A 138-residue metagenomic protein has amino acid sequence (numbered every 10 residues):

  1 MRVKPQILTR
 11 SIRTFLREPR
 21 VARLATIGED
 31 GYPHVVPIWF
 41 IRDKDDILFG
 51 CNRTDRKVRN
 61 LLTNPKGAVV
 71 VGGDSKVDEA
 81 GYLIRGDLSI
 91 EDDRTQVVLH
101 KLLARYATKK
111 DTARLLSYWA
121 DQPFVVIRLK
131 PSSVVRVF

Functional and structural regions predicted by a protein language model:
M1-E18: Extreme N-terminal tail/first-helix region
L8-S11, H34-V36, T54-R56, A113-L115: A generic local structural motif
E18-R23, K109-D111: Short Pro/Gly-enriched beta-strand edge/turn motifs at strand-loop
R20-R53, L61, A68-V71, G81-L83: Short beta-strand segments
V21, F124-V126: Short hydrophobic/aromatic beta-strand or adjacent loop that forms the aromatic wall/cage of a ligand/substrate-binding
R53-T112, Y118-F124: Short, structured beta-strand-loop surface elements
I127-S133: C-terminal edge-of-domain segments
V134-F138: Short hydrophobic/aromatic patches at helix-to-coil boundaries
